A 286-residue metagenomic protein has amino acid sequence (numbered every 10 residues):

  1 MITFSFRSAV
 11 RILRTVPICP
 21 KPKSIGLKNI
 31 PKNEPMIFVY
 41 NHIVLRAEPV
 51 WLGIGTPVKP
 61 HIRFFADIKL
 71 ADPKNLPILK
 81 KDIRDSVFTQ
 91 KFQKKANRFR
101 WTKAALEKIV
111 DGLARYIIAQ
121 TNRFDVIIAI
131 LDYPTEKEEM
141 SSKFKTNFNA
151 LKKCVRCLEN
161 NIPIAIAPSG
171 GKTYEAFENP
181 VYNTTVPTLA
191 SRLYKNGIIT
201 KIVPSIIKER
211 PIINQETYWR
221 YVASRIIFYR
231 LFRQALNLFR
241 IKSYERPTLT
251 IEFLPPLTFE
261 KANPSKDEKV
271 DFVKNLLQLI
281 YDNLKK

Functional and structural regions predicted by a protein language model:
M1-S8: Helix-enriched interaction subdomains in cytosolic or periplasmic regions, typified by TIR/SEFIR signaling/NADase cores
S8-V10, V186, V273-L276: Generic structural signal for hydrophobic residues
V16-T258: Soluble catalytic domains of membrane acyltransferases
E260-F272: Short, charged, surface-exposed loops that flank catalytic or proteolytic processing sites
K269-K286: Short, cationic low-complexity segments
